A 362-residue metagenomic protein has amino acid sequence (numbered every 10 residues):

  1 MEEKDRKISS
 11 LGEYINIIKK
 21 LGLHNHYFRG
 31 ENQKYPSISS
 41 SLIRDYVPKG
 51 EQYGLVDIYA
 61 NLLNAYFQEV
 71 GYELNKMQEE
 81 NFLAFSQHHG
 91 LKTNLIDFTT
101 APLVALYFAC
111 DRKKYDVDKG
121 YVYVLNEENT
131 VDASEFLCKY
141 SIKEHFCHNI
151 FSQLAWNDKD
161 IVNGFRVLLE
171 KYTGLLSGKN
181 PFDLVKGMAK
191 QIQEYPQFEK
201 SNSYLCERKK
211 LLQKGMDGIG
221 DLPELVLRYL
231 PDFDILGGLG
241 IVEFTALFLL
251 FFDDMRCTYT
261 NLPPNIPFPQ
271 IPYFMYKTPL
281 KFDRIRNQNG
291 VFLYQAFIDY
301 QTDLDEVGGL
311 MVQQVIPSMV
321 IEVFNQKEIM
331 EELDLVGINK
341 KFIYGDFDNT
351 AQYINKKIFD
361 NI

Functional and structural regions predicted by a protein language model:
M1-I362: Catalytic-core elements of nucleic-acid end-processing and repair enzymes
